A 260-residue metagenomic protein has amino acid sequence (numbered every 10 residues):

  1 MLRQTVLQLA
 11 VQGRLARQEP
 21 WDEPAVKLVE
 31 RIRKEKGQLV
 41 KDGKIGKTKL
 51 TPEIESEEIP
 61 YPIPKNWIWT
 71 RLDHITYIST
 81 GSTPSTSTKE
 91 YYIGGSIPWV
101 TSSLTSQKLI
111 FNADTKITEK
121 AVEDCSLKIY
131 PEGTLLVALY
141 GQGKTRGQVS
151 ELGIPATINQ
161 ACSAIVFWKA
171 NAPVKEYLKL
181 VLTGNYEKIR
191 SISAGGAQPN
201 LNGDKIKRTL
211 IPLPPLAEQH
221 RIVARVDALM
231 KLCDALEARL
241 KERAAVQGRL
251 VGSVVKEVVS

Functional and structural regions predicted by a protein language model:
M1-E58: Extended, domain-scale alpha-helical bundle/helix-rich regions
Q4-T5, R14-L15, E55-S82, R208 (+4 more regions): Non-catalytic DNA-recognition/assembly elements of restriction-modification systems
V6-A10, R14, K36, V40 (+8 more regions): A generic secondary-structure signal for well-formed alpha-helical elements
E53-E58, D73-T88, S103-E132: Sequence-specific dsDNA recognition surfaces
I63-H74, E151, I165-L180, K188 (+1 more regions): Catalytic cores of nucleotide-enabled group-transfer and carboxylate-activating enzymes in metabolic and assembly-line
T101-S102, N112-D114, T118-T183, G195 (+1 more regions): A short beta-sheet element
V181-I211: Specificity-determining recognition surfaces
